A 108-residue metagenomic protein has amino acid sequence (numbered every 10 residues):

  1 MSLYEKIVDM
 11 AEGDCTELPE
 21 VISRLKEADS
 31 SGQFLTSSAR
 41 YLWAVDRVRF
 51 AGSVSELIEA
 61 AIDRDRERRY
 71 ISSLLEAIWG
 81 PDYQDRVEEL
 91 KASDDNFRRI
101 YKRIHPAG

Functional and structural regions predicted by a protein language model:
M1-D29: Short N-terminal segments
M1-L3, K26-T36, I58-R64: HEAT-repeat alpha-solenoid elements in large eukaryotic scaffold proteins
S2-G13, L35-R47, R66-I78, I100-G108: Structural detector for internal amphipathic alpha-helices that build alpha-solenoid repeat scaffolds
L3-Y4, L18, A51, R68 (+2 more regions): Short amphipathic alpha-helical segments that mediate assembly, nucleic-acid/protein binding, or membrane association
A11, E27, W43, A60-A61 (+2 more regions): Alpha-solenoid HEAT/Armadillo repeat architecture
G13-T16, S30, D63-R66, N96: Alpha-helical structural elements of signaling/regulatory helical domains
D14-L25, R47-E59, P81-K91: Amphipathic alpha-helical scaffolding segments comprising HEAT/armadillo-like alpha-solenoid repeats
D82-G108: Eukaryotic acidic, Ser/Thr-rich intrinsically disordered low-complexity regions
